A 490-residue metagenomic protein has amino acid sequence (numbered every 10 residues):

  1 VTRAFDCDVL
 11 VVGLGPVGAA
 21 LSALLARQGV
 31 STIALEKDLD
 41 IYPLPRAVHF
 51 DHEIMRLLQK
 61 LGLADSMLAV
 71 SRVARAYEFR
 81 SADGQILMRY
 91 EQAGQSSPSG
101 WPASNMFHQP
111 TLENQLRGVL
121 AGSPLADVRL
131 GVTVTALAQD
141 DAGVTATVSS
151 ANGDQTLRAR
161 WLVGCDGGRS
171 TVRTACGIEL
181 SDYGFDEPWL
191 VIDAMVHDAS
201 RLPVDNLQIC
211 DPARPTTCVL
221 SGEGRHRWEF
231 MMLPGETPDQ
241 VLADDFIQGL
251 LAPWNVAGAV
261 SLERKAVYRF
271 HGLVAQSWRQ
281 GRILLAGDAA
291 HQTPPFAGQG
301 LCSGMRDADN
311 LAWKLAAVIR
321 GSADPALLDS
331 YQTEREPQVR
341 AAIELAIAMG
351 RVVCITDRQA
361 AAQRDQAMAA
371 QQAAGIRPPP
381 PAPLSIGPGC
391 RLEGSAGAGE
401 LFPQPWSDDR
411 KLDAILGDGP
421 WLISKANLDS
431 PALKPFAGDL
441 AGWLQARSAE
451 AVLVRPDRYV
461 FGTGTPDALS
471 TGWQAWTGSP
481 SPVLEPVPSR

Functional and structural regions predicted by a protein language model:
V1-D8, V12, R27-Q28, K37 (+8 more regions): Helical substrate-recognition/capping region of FAD-dependent monooxygenase/halogenase enzymes
F5-C7, N152-W161: Core beta-strand elements of the Rossmann-like FAD/NAD(P) dinucleotide-binding domain in flavoenzyme oxidoreductases
G18-A19: N-terminal Rossmann-fold NAD(P) dinucleotide-binding loop
A26-R46: Glycine-rich FAD pyrophosphate-binding loop
R46, D51-V119: Active-site-adjacent segment of FAD-dependent monooxygenases/related oxidoreductases
G118, W161, C165-F270: Conserved FAD-binding catalytic core of PHBH/FMO-like flavoproteins
L130-V144: A conserved short coil-to-beta-strand element within the FAD-binding core of flavoproteins
Q240-S303, A323, L345, A382: FAD/FMN-dependent oxidoreductases across multiple families
